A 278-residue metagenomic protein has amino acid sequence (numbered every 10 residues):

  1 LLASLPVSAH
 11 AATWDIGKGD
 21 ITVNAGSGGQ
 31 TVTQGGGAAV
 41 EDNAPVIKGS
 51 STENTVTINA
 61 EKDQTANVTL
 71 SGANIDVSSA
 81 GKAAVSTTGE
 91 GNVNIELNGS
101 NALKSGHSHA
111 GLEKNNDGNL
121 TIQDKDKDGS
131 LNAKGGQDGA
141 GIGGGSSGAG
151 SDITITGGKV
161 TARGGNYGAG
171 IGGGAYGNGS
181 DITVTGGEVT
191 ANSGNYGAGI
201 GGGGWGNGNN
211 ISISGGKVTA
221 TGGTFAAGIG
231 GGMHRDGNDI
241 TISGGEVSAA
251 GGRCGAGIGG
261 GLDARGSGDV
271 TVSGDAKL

Functional and structural regions predicted by a protein language model:
L2: Cytosolic nucleotide-binding catalytic cores of signal-transduction proteins
P6-L278: A composition-driven surface/loop motif
